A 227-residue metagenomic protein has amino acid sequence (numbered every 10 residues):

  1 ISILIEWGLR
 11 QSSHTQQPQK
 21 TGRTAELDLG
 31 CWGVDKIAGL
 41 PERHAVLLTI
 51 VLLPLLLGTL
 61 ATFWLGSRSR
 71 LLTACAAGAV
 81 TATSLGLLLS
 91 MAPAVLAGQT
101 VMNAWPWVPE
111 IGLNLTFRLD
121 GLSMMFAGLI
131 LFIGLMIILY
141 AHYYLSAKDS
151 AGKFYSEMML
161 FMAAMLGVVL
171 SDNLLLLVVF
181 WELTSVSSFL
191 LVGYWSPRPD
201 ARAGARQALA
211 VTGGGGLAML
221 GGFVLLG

Functional and structural regions predicted by a protein language model:
I1-H14, L27: Extreme N-terminal basic, low-complexity initiation segments that serve as generic localization/processing leaders
S2-L4, R23, K36: Generic short N-terminal amphipathic or hydrophobic helices
L9-Q17, L40-E42, A205: Intrinsically disordered, low-complexity regions enriched for glutamine and histidine
T15, T21-A25, A38, A45: Ala/Thr-enriched low-complexity intrinsically disordered regions
Q17-P18, R198: Generic alpha-helix initiation/capping and coil-helix boundary signal
V34-D35, M102: N-terminal non-cleavable signal-anchor helices
P41-G227: ...captures the hydrophobic TM-helix bundle architecture rather than a specific catalytic motif, and can also fire on
